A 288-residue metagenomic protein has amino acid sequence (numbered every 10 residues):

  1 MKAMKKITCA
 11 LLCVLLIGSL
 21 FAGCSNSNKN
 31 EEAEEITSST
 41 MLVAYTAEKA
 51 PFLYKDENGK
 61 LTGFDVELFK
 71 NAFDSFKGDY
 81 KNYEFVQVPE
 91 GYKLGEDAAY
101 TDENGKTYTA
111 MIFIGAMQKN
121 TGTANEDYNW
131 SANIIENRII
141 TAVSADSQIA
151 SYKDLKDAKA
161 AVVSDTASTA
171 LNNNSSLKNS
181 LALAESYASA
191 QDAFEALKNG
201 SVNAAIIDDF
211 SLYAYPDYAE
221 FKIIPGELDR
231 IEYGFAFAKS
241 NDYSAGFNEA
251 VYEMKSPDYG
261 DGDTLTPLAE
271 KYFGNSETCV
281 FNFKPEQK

Functional and structural regions predicted by a protein language model:
S19-G23: C-terminal motif of bacterial Sec signal peptides marking the signal peptidase cleavage site
E31-M117, S186: Extracytoplasmic small-molecule ligand-binding "clamshell" domains of the periplasmic binding protein/Venus flytrap
T40, D79-E84, A167-Y187, D217-I223 (+1 more regions): Ligand-binding clefts/hinges and TM-proximal coupling segments of bilobed small-molecule sensing domains
T46-E48, I135-V143, D209-Y213, D217-Y252 (+1 more regions): Periplasmic-binding protein-like
E48-A50, L61-F76, Q118, E136-A190 (+1 more regions): Bilobed "Venus flytrap"/periplasmic-binding protein-like clamshell domains and structurally analogous long
V66-F76, D146-I149, D157-K159, S164-S168 (+1 more regions): Extended ligand-binding regions for polar small-molecule ligands
K70, N82-D154, E220-F221, P225: Acidic, polar ligand-binding/catalytic clefts
Y108-M111, G115-N125, N172-N174, E195-R230: A ligand-binding cleft/hinge motif common to bilobed small-molecule-binding domains
